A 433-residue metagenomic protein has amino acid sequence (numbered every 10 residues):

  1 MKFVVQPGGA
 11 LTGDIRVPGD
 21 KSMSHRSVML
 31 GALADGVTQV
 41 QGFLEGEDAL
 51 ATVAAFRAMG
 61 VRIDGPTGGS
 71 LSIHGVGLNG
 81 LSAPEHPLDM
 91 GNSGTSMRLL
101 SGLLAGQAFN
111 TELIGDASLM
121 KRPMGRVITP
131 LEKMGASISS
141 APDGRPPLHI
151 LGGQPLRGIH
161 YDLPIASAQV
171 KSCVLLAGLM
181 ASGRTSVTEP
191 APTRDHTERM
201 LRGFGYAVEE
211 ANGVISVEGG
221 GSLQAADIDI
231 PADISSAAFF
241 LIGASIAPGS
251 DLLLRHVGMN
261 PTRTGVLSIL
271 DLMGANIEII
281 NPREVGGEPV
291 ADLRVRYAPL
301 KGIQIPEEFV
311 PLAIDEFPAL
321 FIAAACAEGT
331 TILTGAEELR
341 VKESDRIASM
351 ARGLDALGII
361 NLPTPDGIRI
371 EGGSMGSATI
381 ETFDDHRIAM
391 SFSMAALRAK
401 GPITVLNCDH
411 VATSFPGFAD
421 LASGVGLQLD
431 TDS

Functional and structural regions predicted by a protein language model:
M1-S433: Structural preference for solvent-exposed beta-strand-turn elements and adjacent flexible terminal/loop segments within
